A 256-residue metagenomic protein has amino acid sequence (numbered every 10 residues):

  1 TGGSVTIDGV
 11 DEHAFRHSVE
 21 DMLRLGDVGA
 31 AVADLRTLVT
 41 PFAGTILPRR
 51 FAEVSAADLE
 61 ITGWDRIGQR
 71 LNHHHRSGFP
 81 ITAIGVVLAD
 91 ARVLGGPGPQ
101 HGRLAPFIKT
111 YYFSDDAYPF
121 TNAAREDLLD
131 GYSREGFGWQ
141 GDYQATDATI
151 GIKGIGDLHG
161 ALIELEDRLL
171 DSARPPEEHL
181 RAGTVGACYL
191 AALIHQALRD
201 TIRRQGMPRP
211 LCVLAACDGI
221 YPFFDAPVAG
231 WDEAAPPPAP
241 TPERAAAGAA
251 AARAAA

Functional and structural regions predicted by a protein language model:
T1-L35, R50, K153-G156, I163-A256: Acidic, proline/glycine-rich low-complexity IDRs
G29-F79: Short N-terminal edge-element motif at the start of the domain
L71-D142: Aromatic- and glycine-enriched beta-alpha-beta binding-site module
Q100, P106, F120, E135 (+6 more regions): Intrinsically disordered, low-complexity, compositionally biased regions/tails
Y118-R181: Low-complexity, serine/threonine/proline-enriched polar segments
